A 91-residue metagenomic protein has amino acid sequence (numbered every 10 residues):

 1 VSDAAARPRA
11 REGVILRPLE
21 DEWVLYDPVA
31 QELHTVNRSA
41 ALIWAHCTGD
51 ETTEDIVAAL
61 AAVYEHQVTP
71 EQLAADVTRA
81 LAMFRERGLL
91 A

Functional and structural regions predicted by a protein language model:
V1-A41, A45, L90: Acidic, low-complexity/disordered tracts enriched in E/D and polar residues
V29-A91: Long, charge-rich, low-complexity alpha-helical segments
